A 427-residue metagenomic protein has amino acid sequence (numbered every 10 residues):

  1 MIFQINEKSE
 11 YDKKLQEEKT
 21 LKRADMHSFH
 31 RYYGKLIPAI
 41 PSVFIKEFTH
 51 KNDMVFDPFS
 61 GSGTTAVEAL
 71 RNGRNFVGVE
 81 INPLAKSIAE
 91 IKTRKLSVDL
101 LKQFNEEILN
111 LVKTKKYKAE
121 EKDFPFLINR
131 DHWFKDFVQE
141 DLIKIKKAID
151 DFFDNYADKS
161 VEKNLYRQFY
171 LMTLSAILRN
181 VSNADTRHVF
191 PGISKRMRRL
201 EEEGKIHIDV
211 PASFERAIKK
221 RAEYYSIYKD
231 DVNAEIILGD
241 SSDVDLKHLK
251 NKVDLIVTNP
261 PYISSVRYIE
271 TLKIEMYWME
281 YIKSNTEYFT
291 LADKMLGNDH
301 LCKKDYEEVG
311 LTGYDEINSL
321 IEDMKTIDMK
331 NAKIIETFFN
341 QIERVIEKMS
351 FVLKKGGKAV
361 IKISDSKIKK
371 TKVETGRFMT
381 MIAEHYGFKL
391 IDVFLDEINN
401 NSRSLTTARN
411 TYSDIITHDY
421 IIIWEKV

Functional and structural regions predicted by a protein language model:
M1-K51: S-adenosyl-L-methionine
H27-R31, P125-F137, I274, N331-N340 (+1 more regions): Acceptor-substrate binding/catalytic loop of class I
I37-T114, A212-K247, L255-N298, D365 (+1 more regions): Conserved S-adenosyl-L-methionine
H50, L353-K355: Helix-to-beta-strand junctions that scaffold the AdoMet/dcAdoMet cofactor pocket in Class I SAM-dependent enzymes
L142-I145, I149-T258, I263-E270: SAM-dependent nucleic-acid methyltransferase catalytic core
K147-V161, R179, T326, E347 (+3 more regions): A SAM-dependent methyltransferase catalytic signature shared across enzymes that methylate proteins
Y262-K348: SAM-dependent methyltransferase catalytic-core segment centered on the flexible catalytic loop and adjoining short
K354, A408-V427: Core SAM-dependent methyltransferase catalytic element
